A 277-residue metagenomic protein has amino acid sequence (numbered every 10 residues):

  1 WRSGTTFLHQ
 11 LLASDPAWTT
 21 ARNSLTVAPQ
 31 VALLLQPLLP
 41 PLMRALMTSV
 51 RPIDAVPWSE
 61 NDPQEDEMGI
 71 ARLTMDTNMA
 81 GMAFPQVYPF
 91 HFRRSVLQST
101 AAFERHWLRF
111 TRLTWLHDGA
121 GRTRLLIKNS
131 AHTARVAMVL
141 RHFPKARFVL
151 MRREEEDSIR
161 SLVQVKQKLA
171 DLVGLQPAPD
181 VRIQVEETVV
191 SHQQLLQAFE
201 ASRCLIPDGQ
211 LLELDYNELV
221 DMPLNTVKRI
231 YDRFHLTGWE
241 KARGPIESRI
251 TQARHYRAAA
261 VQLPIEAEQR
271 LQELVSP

Functional and structural regions predicted by a protein language model:
W1-A13: Glycine-rich phosphate-binding P-loop
R2-S3, T26-A28, A131-A134, E154-D157 (+2 more regions): Short, solvent-exposed loop/turn segments at secondary-structure junctions
S14-S24: Post-Walker A helix-loop "phosphate-sensing" segment adjacent to the P-loop in P-loop NTPases
T19, R147-V149, L212-L214: Hydrophobic/aromatic beta-strand patches that form the interior of the parallel beta-sheet core in alpha/beta enzyme
L25-L125: PAPS-dependent sulfation machinery
F92, Q98-E104, W115, L162-P277: PAPS-dependent sulfotransferases, especially Golgi type II membrane carbohydrate sulfotransferases
R124-I127, E213-D215: Short catalytic-loop micro-motif centered on adjacent basic/acidic residues
N129, V139-Q164: Conserved phosphate-donor/acceptor-positioning beta-strand/loop module used by diverse small-molecule
